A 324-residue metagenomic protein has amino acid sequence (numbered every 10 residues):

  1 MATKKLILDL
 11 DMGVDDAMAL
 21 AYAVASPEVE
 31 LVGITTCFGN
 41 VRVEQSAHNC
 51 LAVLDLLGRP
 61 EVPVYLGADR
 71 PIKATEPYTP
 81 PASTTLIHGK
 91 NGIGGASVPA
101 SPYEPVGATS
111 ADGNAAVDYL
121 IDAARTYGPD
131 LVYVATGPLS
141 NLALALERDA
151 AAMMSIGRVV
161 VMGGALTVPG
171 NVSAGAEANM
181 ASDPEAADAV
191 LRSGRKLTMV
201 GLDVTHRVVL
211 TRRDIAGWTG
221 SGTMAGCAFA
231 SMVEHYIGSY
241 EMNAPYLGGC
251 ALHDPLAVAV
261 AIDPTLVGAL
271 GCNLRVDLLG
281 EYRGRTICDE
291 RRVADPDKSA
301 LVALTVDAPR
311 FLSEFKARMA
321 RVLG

Functional and structural regions predicted by a protein language model:
A2-A52, P60, G95-H206, R212: Active-site histidine-anchored catalytic micro-motif
A2-T3, Y22-A23, E30, A181-E185 (+1 more regions): Conformational coupling and interaction surfaces
M18-L20, Q45-S46, T75-P77, V172 (+2 more regions): Short, glycine/acidic-enriched capping/hinge loops at junctions between secondary-structure elements
T36-G39, G67-D69, L279: Acidic/polar N-terminal loop/beta-strand segments that form early-domain functional surfaces
A47-L51, D55-T126, K298-S299, A303-D307 (+2 more regions): Metal-dependent C-N hydrolase catalytic cores
V64, V190, V258: A residue-level signal for conserved active-site and pocket-lining positions in enzyme catalytic cores
I72-K73, V168-P169, H206-R207, R283: Flexible loop/turn segments at secondary-structure boundaries
Y78-L86, S173-E177, I215: Short, surface-exposed amphipathic charged segments that create phosphate/polyanion-binding patches used for binding
